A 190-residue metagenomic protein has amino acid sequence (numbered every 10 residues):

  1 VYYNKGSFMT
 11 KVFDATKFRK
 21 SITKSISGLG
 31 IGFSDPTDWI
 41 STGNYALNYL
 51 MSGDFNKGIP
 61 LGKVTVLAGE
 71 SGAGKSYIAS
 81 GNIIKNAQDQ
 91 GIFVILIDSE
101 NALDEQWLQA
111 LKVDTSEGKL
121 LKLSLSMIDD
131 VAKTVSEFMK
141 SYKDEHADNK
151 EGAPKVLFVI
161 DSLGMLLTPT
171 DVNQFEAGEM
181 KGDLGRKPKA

Functional and structural regions predicted by a protein language model:
V1-F8: Short, Lys/Arg-enriched N-terminal segments with co-localized hydrophobic residues within the first ~10-30 amino acids
K5, S27-L29, E117, A177 (+1 more regions): Feature targets compositionally biased, intrinsically disordered low-complexity regions with long contiguous runs
T10-L120, D130-K140, D144: The Walker A/P-loop phosphate-binding site
W39, A79, L123, K150-K155: Short, surface-exposed helix-loop/turn micro-motifs enriched in polar/charged residues
S99-N101, L125-S126, L163: Short, ordered loop/turn segments at secondary-structure junctions
S124-D129, P169: Post-transit mature-domain signature of plant chloroplast proteins, especially small thylakoid membrane and lumen
A132, S136-A190: P-loop NTPase motor core
